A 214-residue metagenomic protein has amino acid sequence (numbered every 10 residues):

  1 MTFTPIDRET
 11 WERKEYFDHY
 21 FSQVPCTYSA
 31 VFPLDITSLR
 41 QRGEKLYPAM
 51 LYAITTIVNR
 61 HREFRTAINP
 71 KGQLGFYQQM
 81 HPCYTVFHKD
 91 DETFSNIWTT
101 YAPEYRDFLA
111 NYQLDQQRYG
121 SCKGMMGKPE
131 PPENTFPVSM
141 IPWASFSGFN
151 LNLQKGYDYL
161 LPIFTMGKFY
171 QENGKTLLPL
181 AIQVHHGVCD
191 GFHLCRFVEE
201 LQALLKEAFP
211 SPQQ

Functional and structural regions predicted by a protein language model:
M1-V31, M126, P132-K175: Flexible, Gly/Pro-enriched loop and linker segments at secondary-structure and domain junctions
M1-W11, P25-C26, L34, T55 (+9 more regions): Domain-scale detector for complete catalytic domains at protein termini or as standalone homologs
F3, F21-A49, T66-M80, S95 (+3 more regions): Gly/Ser/Thr-rich phosphate-binding loops and adjoining beta-strand/alpha-helix segments that form adenosine-phosphate
P33-T37, F87, G167, Q183-H185: Solvent-exposed residues in well-ordered beta-strands and their adjoining turns, especially edge/terminal strands
S38-R62, L178-F197: Acyl activation and transfer enzymes in specialized metabolism, enriched for ANL adenylate-forming modules
F76-D90: Short, charge-patterned binding micro-sites
H88-F146: Helical lid/core segments from catalytic subdomains that handle acyl or acyl-like groups
D158-Q213: Active-site-proximal acidic secondary-structure segment that organizes catalysis
